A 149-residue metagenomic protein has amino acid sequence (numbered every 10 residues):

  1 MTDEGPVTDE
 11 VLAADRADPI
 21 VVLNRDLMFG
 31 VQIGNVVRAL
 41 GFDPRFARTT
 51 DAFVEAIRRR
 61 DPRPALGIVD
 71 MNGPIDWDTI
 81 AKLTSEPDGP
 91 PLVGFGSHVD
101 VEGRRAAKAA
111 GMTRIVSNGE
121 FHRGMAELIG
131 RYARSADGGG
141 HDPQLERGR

Functional and structural regions predicted by a protein language model:
M1-P19, G34, L128-R149: Non-catalytic signal-transmission and effector/linker regions of two-component phosphorelay proteins
A17-L27: Conserved acidic segment of CheY-like receiver
F42-T49: Short hydrophobic/Thr-rich beta-strand motif most characteristic of the beta2 strand and flanking loop of CheY-like
T49-L66: Acidic, metal-coordinating helix/loop segments flanking the phosphotransfer/catalytic sites of two-component signaling
I68-L83: Conserved phosphotransfer microenvironments
P90-V99: A short, hydrophobic beta-strand element within the central beta-sheet of small alpha/beta folds
V99-R114: Alpha4 helix (beta4-alpha4-beta5 surface) of REC/receiver domains from two-component response regulators
G111-A126: Output/docking surface of receiver
